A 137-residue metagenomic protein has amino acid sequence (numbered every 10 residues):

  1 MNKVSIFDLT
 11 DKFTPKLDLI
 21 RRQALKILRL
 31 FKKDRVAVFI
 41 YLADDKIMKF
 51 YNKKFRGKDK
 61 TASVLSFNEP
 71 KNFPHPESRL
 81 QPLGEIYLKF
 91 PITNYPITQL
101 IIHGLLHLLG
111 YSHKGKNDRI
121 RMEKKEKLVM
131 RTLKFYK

Functional and structural regions predicted by a protein language model:
M1-L100, L105-K137: An acidic/histidine-cluster motif and surrounding catalytic segment that typifies divalent-metal-assisted enzyme active
